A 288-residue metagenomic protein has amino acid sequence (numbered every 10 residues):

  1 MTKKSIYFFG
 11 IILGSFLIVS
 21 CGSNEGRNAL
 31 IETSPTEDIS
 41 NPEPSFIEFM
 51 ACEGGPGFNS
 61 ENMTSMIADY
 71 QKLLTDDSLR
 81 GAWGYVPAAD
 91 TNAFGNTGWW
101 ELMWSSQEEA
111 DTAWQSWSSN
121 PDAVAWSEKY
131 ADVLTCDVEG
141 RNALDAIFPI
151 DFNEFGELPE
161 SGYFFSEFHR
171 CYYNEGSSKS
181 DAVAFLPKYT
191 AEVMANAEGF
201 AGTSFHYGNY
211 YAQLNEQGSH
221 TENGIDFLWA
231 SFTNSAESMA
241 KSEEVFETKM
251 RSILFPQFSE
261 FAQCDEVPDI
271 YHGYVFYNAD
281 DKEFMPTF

Functional and structural regions predicted by a protein language model:
M1-F9: Bacterial N-terminal signal peptides that target proteins for export
F9-L17: Bacterial N-terminal signal peptides
C21-W99, M103-F288: Short S/T/G/P-rich N-terminal loop/turn motif that feeds into the first structured element of a domain
